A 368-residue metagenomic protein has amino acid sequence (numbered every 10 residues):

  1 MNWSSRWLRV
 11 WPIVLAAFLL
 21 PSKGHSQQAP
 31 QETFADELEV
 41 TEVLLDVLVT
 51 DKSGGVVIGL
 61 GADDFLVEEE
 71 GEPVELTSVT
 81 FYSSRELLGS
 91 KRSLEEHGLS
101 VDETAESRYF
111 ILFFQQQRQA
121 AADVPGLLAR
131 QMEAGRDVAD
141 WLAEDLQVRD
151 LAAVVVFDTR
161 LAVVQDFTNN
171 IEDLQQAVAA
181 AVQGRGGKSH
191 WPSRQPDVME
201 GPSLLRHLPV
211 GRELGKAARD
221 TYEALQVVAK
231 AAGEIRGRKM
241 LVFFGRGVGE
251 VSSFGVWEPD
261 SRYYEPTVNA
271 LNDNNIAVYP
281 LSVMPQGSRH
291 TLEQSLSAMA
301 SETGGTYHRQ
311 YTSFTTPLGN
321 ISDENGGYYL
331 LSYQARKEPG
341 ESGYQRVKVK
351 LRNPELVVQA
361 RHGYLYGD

Functional and structural regions predicted by a protein language model:
N2-P12: Bacterial N-terminal signal peptides that target proteins for export
W7, K23-S26: Intrinsically disordered, low-complexity regions enriched for glutamine and histidine
V10-P21: Bacterial N-terminal signal peptides
H25-D368: Scaffold/interface architecture of coatomer-like assemblies
